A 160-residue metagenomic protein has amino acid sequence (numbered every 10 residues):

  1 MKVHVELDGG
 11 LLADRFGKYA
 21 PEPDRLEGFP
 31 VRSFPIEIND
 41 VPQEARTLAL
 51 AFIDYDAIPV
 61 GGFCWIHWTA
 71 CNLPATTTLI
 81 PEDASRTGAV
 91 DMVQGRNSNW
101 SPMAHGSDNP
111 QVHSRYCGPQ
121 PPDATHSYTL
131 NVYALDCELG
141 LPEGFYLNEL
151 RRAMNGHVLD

Functional and structural regions predicted by a protein language model:
M1-D160: N-terminus-centered regions that define maturation/targeting leaders and the start of the first functional domain
